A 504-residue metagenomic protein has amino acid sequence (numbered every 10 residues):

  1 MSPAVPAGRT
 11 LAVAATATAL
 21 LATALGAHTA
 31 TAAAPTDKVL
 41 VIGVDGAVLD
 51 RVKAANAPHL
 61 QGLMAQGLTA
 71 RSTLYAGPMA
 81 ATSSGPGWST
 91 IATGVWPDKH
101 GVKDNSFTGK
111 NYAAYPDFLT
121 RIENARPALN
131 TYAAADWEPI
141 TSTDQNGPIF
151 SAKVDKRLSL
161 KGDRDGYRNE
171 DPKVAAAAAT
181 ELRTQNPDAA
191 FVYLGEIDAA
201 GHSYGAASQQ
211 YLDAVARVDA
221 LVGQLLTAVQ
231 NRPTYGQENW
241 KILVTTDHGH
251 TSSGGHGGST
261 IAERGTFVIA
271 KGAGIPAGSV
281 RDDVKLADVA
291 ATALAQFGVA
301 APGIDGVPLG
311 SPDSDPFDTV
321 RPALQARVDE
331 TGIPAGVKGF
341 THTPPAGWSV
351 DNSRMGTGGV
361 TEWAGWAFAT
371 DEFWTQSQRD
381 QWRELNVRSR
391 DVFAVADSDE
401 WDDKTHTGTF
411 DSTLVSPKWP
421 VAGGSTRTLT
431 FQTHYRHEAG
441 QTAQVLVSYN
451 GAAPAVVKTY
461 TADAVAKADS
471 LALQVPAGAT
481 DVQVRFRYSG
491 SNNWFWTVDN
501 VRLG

Functional and structural regions predicted by a protein language model:
L40-V41, H59-L60, R217-S259, V268 (+2 more regions): Metal-dependent active-site segment of extracytoplasmic phospho-/sulfohydrolases and closely related
D50-P86, G94-V95: Short, structured active-site-proximal loop/turn typified by the sulfatase FGly-forming signature C/S-X-P-X-R
P86-G94, G258-A301: Substrate-binding rim/cap in mid-to-C-terminal beta-strand-loop elements of soluble/periplasmic
D144-V154, A176-Q224: Active-site His/acidic residue clusters
D315-K404: Extracellular glycan-recognition surfaces and repeat-rich motifs
W401-G423, A468-S470: Short beta-strands within extracellular/lumenal beta-sheet-rich domains
T407-F410, S489-G504: Extracellular carbohydrate recognition
A452-A479: Extracellular carbohydrate recognition and processing domains and analogous Trp-centered ligand-binding platforms
